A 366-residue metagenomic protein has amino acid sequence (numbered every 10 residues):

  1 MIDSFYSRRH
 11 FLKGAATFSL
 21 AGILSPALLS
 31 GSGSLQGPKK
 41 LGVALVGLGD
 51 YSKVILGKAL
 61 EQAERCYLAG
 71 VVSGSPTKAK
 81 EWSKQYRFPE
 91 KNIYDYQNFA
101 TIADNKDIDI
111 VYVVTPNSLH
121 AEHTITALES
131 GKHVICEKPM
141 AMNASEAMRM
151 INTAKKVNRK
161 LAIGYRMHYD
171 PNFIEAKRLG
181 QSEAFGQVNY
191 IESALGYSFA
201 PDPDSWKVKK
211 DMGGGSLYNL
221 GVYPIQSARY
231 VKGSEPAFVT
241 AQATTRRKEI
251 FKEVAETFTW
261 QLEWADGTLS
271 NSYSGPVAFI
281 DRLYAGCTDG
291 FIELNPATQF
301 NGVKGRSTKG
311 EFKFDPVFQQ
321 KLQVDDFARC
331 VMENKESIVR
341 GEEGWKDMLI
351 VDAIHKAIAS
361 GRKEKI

Functional and structural regions predicted by a protein language model:
M1-S19: N-terminal secretory signal peptides and thylakoid transit peptides that target proteins across membranes
G14-R87: N-terminal Rossmann-like dinucleotide-binding module
A15, I225-Q299, K321-E336: Contiguous beta-strand/loop segments that form the cofactor/metal-binding neighborhood of enzyme cores
A15-F18, E293, G310-I366: C-terminal helical cap and adjacent loop that interface with cofactors, partners, or active-site loops
K91-T153: Beta-loop-alpha module in the N-terminal Rossmann-like domain of NAD(P)-dependent dehydrogenases, especially those
C136, L161-I163, S272, L294: Hydrophobic residues in well-ordered beta-strands that form the structural core
R149-R166, N189: Rossmann-fold dehydrogenase core element
M167-F251, G361: Predominantly a Rossmann-like dinucleotide-binding segment in NAD(P)-dependent oxidoreductases
